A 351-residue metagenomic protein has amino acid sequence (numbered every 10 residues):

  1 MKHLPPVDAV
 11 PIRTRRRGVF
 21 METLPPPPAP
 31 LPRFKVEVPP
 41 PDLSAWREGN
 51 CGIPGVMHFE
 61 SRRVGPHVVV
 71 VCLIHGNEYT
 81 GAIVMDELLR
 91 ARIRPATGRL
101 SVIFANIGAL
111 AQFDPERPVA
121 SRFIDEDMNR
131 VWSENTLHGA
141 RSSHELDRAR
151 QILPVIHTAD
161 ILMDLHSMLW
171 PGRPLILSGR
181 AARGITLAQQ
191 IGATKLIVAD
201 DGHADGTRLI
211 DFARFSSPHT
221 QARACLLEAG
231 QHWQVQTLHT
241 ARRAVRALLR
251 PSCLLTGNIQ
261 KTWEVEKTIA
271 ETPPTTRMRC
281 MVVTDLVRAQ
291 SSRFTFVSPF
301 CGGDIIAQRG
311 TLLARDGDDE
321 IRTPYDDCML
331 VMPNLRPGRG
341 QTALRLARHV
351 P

Functional and structural regions predicted by a protein language model:
K2-P351: Structured catalytic-domain cores with a bias toward divalent-metal coordination
